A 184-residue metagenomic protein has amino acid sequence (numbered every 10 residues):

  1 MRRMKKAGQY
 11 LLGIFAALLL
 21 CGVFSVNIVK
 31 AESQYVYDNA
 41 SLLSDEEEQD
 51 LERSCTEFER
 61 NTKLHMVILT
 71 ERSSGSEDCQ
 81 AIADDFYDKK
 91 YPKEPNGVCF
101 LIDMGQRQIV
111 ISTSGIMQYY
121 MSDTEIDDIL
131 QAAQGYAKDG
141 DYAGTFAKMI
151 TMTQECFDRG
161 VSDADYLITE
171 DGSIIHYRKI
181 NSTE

Functional and structural regions predicted by a protein language model:
M1-K6: N-terminal secretory signal peptides that target proteins for export/translocation
G8-N27: Sec-dependent N-terminal signal peptides of Gram-positive bacterial secreted proteins and lipoproteins
N27-T183: Folded, non-transmembrane soluble domains that reside on the lumenal/extracytoplasmic side of membranes
